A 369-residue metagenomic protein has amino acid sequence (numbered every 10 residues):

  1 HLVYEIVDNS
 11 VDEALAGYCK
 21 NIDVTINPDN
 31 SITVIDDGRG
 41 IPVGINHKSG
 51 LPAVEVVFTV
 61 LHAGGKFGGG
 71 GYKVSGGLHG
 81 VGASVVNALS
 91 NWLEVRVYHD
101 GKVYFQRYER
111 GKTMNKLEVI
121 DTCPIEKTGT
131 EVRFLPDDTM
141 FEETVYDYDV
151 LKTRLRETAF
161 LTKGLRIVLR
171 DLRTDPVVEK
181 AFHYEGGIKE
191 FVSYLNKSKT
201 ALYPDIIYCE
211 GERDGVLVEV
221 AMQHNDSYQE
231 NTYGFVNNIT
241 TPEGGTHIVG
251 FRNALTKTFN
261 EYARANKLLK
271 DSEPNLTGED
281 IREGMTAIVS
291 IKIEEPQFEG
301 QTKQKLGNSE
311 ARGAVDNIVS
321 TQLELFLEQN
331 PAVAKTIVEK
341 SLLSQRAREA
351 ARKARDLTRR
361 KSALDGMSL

Functional and structural regions predicted by a protein language model:
Y4, D12-A14, C19-S31, I35-D37 (+7 more regions): GHKL-family ATPase ATP-binding module
I41-G64: Short conserved segment of the HATPase_c
